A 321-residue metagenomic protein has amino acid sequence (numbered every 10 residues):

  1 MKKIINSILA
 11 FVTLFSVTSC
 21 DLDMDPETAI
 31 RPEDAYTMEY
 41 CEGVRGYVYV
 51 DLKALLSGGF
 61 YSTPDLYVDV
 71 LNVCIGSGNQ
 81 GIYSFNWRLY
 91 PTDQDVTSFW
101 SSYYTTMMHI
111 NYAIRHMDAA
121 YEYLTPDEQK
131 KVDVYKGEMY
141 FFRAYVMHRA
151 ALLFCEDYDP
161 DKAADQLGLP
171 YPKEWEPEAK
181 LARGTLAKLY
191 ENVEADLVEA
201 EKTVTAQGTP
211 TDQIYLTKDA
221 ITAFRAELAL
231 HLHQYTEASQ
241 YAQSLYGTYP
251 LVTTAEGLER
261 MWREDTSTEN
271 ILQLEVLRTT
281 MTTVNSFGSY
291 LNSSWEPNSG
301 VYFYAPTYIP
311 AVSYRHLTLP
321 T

Functional and structural regions predicted by a protein language model:
M1-T18: Sec-dependent bacterial lipoprotein signal peptides
C20-Y67, A242, P306-Y308: Membrane-proximal, proline-rich intrinsically disordered regions
G43, Y215, H233, E237-L317: Hydrophobic-face positions in mid-chain alpha helices that act as interaction patches
Q80-F154, G184, K202-T205: Conserved, well-structured interaction surfaces
M107-I110, Y190, L197, A242: Inward-facing hydrophobic residues that define packing positions of alpha-helical scaffold repeats
Y123, D127-V132, L153-E191: Short coil/linker segments at helix-helix boundaries
E128-K131, Y135, L189, P210-Q213 (+1 more regions): Structural signature of alpha-solenoid helical repeat junctions
